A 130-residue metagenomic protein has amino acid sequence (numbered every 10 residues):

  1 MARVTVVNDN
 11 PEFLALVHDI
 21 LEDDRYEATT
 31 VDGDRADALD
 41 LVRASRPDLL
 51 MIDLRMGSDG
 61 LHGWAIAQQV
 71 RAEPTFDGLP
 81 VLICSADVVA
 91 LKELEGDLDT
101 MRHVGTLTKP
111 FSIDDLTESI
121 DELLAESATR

Functional and structural regions predicted by a protein language model:
N8: Conserved acidic carboxylate
P11-T30, M101: Two-component/phosphorelay signaling modules centered on CheY-like receiver
S45-S58: Active-site beta3 strand of CheY-like receiver
R46, P74-L82: His-Asp phosphorelay/catalytic-motif detector in bacterial-type signaling
H62-D77: Short amphipathic alpha-helix used as the core "switch/output" element in two-component signaling
C84-A86: Hydrophobic/aromatic residues positioned on beta-strands within the core alpha/beta folds
L94-L107: As written
T108-D121, A128: C-terminal output helix
